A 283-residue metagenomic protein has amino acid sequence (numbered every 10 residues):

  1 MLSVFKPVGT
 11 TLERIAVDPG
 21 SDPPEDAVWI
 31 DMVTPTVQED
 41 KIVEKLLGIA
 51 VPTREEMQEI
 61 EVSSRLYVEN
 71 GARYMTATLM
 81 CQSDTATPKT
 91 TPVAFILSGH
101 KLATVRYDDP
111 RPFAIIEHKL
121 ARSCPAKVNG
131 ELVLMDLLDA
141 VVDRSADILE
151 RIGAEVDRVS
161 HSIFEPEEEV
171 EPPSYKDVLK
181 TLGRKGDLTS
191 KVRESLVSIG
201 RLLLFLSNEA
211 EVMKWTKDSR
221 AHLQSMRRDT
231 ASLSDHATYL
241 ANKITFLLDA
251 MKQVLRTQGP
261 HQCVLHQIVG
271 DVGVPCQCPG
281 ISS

Functional and structural regions predicted by a protein language model:
M1-N208, M213-T216, H222-S234, Y239: Peripheral, non-transmembrane regulatory/ligand-interaction domains of membrane transport proteins
G48, R228-S283: Hydrophobic alpha-helical transmembrane segments and their immediately adjacent juxtamembrane loops
